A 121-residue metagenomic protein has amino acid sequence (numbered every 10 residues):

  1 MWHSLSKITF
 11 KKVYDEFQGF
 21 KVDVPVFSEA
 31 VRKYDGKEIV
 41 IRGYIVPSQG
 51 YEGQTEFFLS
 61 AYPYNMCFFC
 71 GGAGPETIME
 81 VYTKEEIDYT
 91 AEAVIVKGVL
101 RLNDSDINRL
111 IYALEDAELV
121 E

Functional and structural regions predicted by a protein language model:
M1-E121: OB-fold and OB-like single-stranded nucleic-acid-recognition modules and their adjacent interaction interfaces
